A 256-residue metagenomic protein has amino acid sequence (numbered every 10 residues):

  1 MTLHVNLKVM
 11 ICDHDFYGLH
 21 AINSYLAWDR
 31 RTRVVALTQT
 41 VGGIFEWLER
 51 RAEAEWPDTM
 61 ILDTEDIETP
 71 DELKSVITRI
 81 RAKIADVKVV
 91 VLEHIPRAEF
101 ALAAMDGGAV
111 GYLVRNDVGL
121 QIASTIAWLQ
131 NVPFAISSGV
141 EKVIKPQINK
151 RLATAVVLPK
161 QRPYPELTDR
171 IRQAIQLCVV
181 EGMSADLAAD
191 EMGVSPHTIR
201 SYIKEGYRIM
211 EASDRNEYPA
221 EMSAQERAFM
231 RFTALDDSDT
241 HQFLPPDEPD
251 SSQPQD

Functional and structural regions predicted by a protein language model:
M1-N149, D250-D256: N-terminal regulatory/sensing modules of transcriptional regulators
V34, T38-I44, P57-M60, T168-D169 (+1 more regions): Conserved long hydrophobic alpha-helices within structured protein cores
E55-M60, L73-V76, D169-R170, E191 (+1 more regions): Glycine-rich, flexible loop segments associated with nucleotide phosphate handling
I122, E141, K160, E221-E226: The cytosolic transmitter module of two-component sensor histidine kinases
A135, K150-L158, A212-N216, S238-H241: Charged, solvent-exposed alpha-helical segments that act as regulatory interaction surfaces
T154-R200, K204: Helix-turn-helix DNA-binding segment
K204-D256: Basic, Lys/Arg-enriched C-terminal extension of HTH/homeodomain DNA-binding domains
